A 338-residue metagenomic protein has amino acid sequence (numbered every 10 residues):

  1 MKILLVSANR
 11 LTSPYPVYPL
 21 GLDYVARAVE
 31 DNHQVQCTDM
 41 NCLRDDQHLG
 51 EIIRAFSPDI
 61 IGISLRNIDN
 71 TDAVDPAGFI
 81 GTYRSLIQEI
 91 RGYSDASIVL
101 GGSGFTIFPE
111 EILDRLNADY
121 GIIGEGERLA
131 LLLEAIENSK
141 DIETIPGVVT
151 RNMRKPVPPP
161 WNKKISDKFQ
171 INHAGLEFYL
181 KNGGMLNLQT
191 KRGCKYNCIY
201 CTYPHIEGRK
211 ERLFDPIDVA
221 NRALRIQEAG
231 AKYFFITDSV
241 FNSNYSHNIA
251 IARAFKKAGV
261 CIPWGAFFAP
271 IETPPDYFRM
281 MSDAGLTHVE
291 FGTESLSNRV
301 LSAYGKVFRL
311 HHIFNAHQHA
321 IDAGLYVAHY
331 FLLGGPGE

Functional and structural regions predicted by a protein language model:
M1-A229: Acidic, low-complexity intrinsically disordered segments
K168-G337: Radical SAM [4Fe-4S] cluster-binding motif and immediate context
